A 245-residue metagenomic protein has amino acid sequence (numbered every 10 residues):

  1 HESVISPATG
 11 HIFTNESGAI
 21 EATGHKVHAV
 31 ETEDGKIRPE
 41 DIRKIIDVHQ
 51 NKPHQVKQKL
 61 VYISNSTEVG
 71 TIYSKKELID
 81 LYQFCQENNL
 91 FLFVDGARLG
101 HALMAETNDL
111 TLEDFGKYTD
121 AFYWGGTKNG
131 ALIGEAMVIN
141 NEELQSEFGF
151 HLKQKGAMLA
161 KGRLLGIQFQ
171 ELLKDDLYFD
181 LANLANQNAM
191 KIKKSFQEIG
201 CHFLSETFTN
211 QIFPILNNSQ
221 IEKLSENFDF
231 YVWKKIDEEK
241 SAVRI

Functional and structural regions predicted by a protein language model:
H1-T14, R43: Conserved PLP-anchoring active-site segment centered on the Schiff-base-forming lysine
S3, M190-K191, S195-I245: Conserved C-terminal alpha-helix-loop-beta "cap" of PLP-dependent enzymes that closes/shapes the active-site mouth
N15-H25: Active-site-proximal loop->helix
T23-H25, Y118, E226: Short, structured coil segments at secondary-structure junctions
G24-K59, I63-E68, Y73-D80: PLP-dependent aminotransferase-class I/II
E33, K57-Y62, T67, I72 (+1 more regions): Active-site C-terminal subdomain of aminotransferase-like
Y73-A105: Catalytic PLP-binding core of fold-type I/II PLP enzymes
